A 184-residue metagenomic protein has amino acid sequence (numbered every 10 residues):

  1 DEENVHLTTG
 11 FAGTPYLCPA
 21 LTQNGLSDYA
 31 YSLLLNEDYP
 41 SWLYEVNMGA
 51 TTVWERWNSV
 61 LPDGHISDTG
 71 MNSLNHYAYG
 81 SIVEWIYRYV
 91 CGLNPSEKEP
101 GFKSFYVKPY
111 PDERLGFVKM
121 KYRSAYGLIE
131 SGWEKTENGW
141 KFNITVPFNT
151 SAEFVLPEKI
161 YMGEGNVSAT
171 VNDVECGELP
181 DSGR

Functional and structural regions predicted by a protein language model:
D1-T14, H65-H76: Solvent-exposed loop and edge beta-strand segments that line ligand/cofactor-binding and catalytic clefts
E2-G10, C18, N47-M48, T170: A domain-scale signal for long, ordered structural cores in large, multidomain proteins
T14-N24, S151-E158: Alpha-helical support elements that line or immediately flank enzyme active sites and cofactor-binding pockets
D28-R184: Non-catalytic C-terminal accessory modules of carbohydrate-active enzymes
